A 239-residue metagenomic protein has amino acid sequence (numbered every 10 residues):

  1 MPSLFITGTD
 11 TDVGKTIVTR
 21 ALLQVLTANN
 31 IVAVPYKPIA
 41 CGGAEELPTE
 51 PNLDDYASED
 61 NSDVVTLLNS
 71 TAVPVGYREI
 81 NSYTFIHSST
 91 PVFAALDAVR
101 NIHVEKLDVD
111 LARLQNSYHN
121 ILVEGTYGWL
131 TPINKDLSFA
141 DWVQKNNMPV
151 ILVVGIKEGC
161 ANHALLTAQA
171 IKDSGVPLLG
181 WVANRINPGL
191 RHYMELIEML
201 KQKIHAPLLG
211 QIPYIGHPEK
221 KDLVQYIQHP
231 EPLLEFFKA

Functional and structural regions predicted by a protein language model:
S3, I17-N101, E105: N-terminal phosphate/diphosphate-binding loop that engages ATP/GTP or pyrophosphate donors across diverse enzyme folds
I6-T7: Hydrophobic anchor at the beta1->P-loop junction of P-loop NTPases
V13-G14: Conserved glycine(s) of the Walker
A33, I121, V150, L178-L179: Hydrophobic anchor at the start of a short beta-strand that flanks the dinucleotide cofactor-binding loop
K37, I151-V154, L179-R185: Short internal beta-strands
S88-I133, A140: Phosphate-binding/switch loop-helix module in NTP-utilizing enzymes
N134-K157: Inter-motif core of Ras-like GTPase G domains
A168-A239: C-terminal lobe/tail of nucleotide-utilizing enzymes
